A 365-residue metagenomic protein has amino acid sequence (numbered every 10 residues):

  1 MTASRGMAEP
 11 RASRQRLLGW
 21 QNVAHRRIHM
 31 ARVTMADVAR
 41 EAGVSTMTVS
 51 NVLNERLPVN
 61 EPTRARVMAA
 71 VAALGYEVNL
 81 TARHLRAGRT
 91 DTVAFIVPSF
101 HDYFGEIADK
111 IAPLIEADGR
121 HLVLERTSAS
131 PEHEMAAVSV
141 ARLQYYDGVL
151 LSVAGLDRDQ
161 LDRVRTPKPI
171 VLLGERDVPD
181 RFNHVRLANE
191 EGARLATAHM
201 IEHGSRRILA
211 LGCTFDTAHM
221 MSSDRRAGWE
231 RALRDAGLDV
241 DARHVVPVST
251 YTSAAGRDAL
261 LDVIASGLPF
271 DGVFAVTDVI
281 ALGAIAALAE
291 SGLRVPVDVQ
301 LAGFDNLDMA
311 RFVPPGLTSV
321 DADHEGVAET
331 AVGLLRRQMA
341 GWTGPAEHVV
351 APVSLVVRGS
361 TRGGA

Functional and structural regions predicted by a protein language model:
T2-G88, R362-A365: N-terminal helix-turn-helix DNA-binding module of bacterial transcription factors
R5-A8, L261-A365: Flexible loop/turn connectors
E61, L74-V140, Q144-G148, F215 (+1 more regions): Amphipathic helical "hinge" segments at domain boundaries
A94, Y145-V153, L209-G212, V246 (+2 more regions): Periplasmic-binding protein-like
P98-E106, L124-H133, V185-L195, L211-L261 (+4 more regions): Hinge/beta->alpha junction and helix N-cap segments in small-molecule ligand-binding domains
H133-Y146, A254-P269: Short, well-structured alpha-helical segments in soluble
S152-L195, F215-D216, L238-D239, V279 (+1 more regions): Flexible loop/hinge segments that line or gate small-molecule binding clefts
